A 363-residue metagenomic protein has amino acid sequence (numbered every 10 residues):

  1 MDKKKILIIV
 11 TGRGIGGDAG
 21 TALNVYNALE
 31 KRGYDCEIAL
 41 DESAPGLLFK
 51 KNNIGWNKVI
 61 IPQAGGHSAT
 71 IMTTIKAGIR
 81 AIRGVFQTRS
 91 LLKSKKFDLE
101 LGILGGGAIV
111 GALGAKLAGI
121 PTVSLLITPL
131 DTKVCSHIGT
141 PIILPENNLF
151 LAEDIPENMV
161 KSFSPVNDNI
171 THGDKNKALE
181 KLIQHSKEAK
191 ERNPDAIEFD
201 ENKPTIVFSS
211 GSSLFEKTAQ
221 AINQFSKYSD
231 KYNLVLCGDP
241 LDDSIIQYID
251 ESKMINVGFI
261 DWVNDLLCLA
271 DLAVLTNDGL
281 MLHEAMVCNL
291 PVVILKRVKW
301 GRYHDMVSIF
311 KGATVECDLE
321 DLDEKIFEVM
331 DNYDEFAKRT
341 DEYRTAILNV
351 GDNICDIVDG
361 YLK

Functional and structural regions predicted by a protein language model:
K3, L7-G12, A28-R80, K253-I255 (+1 more regions): Conserved nucleotide-sugar phosphate-binding/catalytic loop shared by glycosyltransferases and other
F97-L99, C268-N277: Acidic donor-binding loop of glycosyltransferase active sites
A118-E188: Active-site-proximal region of nucleotide-activated glycan assembly enzymes, centered on histidine/acidic-rich loops
G119, N264, D271, N289-P291: A short alpha->beta transition loop at the rim of the catalytic pocket in nucleotide-sugar-dependent
K190-C268: Donor-nucleotide binding loops and adjacent catalytic segments primarily of GT-B fold Leloir glycosyltransferases
M281-L282, M286-K325: Catalytic binding pocket for nucleotide-activated donors in carbohydrate/polymer assembly enzymes
E320, K325-Y343, K363: Conserved donor-nucleotide binding/catalytic region of nucleotide-linked donor-dependent transferases
N332, A346-K363: C-terminal alpha-helical cap of glycosyltransferases
